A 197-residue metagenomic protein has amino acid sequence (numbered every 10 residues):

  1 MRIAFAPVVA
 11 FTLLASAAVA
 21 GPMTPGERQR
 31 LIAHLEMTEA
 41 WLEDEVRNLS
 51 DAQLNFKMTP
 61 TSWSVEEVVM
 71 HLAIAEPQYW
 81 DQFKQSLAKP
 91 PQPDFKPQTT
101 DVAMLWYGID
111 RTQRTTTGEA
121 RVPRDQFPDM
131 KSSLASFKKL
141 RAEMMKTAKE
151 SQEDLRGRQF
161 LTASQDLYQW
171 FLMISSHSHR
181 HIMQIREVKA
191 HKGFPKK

Functional and structural regions predicted by a protein language model:
M1-F5: Positively charged n-region of N-terminal signal peptides that target proteins for export
A6-S16: Bacterial N-terminal signal peptides
L13-A15, G21, Q29-I32, E36 (+5 more regions): Domain-scale detector for complete catalytic domains at protein termini or as standalone homologs
A18-R30, D81-K139, T162-Q165, H191-K197: Short, helix-capping/interhelical loops that line the mouth of catalytic, cofactor-, or ligand-binding pockets
P25-I32, Q53-M70, P123-L134, L167-F171: Second-shell loop/turn segments in exported
R28-F56, H179: N-terminal targeting signals for Sec/Tat export/insertion, comprising classic cleavable signal peptides
N55-M104, K146, E150-K197: Short, contiguous alpha-helical
K139-T147: Amphipathic alpha-helical packing segments from all-alpha helical-bundle domains
